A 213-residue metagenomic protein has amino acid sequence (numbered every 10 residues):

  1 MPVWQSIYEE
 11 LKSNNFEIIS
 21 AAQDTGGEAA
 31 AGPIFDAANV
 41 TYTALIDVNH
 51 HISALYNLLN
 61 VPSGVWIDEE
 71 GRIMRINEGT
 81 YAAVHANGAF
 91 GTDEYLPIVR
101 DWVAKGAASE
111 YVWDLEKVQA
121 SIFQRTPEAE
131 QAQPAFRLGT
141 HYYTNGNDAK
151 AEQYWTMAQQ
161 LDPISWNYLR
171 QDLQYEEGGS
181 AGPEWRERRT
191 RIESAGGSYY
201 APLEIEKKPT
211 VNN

Functional and structural regions predicted by a protein language model:
M1-A37, V48-I52: Structural microenvironment flanking redox-active thiols in thiol-disulfide oxidoreductases
G32-V61, V65-I67: Short, internal strand/loop/helix patches that form the active-site neighborhood or redox-interaction surface
D68-N147: Thiol-/selenol-based redox modules, centered on thioredoxin-like and closely related oxidoreductase domains
A129, L161-P163: Short coil turns that delineate tetratricopeptide repeat
Y175-L203: Alpha-helical linker/edge segments of TPR/alpha-solenoid repeat scaffolds and analogous pre-/post-domain helices
